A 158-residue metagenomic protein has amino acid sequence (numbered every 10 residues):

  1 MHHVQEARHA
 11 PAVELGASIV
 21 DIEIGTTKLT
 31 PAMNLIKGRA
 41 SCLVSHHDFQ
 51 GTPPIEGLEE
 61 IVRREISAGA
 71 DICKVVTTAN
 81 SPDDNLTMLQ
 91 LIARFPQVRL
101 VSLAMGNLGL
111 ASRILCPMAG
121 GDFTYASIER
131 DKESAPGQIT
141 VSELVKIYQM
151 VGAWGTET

Functional and structural regions predicted by a protein language model:
M1-P11, P54-R64: Short, acidic/polar
A7, E60, L86, Q90 (+1 more regions): Short, contiguous clusters of charged residues that form electrostatic/catalytic patches at enzyme active sites, used
H9, A32-M33, V62, R113: Generic hydrophobic/aromatic pocket-lining and core-packing "Φ" positions
H9-L29, L43-P54, D71-S81, V101-A104: Catalytic beta/alpha-barrel core
E14-I19, L35-V44, I66-I72, F95-V98 (+1 more regions): Glycine-enriched alpha-helix->loop->beta-strand junction motifs that scaffold or abut catalytic
I24-R39, P53-G57, N80-R94, L110-A111: Active-site-adjacent beta->alpha loops and helix N-cap segments on the catalytic face of soluble alpha/beta enzymes
E56-I72, E143-I147: Ligand-binding grooves and catalytic loops that recognize ribose/phosphate and carbohydrate rings, and esterified lipid
I92-T158: C-terminal alpha-helical cap/extension of soluble enzyme domains
